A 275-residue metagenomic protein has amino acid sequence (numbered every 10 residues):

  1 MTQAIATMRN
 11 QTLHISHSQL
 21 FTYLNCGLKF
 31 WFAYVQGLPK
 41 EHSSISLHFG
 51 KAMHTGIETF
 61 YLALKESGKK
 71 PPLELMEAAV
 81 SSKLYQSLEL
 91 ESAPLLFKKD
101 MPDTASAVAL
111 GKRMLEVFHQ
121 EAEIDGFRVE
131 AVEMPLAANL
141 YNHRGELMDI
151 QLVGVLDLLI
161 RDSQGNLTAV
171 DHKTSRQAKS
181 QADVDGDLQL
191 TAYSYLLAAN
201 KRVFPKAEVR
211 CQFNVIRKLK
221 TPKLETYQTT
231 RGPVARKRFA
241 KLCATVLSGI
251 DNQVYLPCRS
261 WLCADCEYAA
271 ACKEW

Functional and structural regions predicted by a protein language model:
M1-I15, L140: Long, acidic, intrinsically disordered low-complexity segments
T7-T12, G27-K40, E91, A169-S175 (+1 more regions): Short amphipathic alpha-helical segments and their helix-coil junctions
F21, N25-K65, V108-G111, E133-M134: Nuclease catalytic cores
Y23-W31, A52, P71-L95, K206-L219: Short, compositionally biased low-complexity segments
I45, F49, A107-G111, G186-Q189 (+2 more regions): Hydrophobic (often cysteine-bearing) scaffold residues that line and stabilize catalytic clefts of nucleotide/cofactor
G56-N142: A non-catalytic, helix-rich entry segment at domain boundaries
M134-K241: Mg2+/Mn2+-dependent nuclease catalytic core
R231-A269, E274: Polybasic (Lys/Arg-rich)
